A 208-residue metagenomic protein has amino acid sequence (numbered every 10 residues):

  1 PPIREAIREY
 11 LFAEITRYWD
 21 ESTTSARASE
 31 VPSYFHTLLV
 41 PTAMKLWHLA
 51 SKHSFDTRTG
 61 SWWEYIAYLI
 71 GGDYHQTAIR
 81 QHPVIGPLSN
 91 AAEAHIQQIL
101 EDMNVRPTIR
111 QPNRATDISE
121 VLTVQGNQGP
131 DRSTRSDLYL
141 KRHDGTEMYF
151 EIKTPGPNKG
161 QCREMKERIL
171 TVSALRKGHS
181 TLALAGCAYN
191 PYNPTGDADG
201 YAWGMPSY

Functional and structural regions predicted by a protein language model:
P1-P87: Nuclease-adjacent, charged terminal/linker segments that flank catalytic cores
K52-D56, V121-N127, E151-G160: Surface-exposed cleft-lining segments at the edges of enzyme active sites
G71, S136-L140, D144-G156: Conserved catalytic cores of phosphodiester-cleaving nucleases, focusing on short active-site segments
H82-H143: Active-site metal-binding core of divalent-cation-utilizing nuclease and nuclease-like domains
G156-E167, P194-G196: Active-site-adjacent loop/helix micro-motif of nuclease/hydrolase catalytic cores
A174-S180: Arginine/glycine-rich "motif VI" loop of SF2 helicases in the C-terminal RecA-like domain
L182-Y208: Domain-level recognition of nuclease-like catalytic cores that cleave nucleotide substrates
